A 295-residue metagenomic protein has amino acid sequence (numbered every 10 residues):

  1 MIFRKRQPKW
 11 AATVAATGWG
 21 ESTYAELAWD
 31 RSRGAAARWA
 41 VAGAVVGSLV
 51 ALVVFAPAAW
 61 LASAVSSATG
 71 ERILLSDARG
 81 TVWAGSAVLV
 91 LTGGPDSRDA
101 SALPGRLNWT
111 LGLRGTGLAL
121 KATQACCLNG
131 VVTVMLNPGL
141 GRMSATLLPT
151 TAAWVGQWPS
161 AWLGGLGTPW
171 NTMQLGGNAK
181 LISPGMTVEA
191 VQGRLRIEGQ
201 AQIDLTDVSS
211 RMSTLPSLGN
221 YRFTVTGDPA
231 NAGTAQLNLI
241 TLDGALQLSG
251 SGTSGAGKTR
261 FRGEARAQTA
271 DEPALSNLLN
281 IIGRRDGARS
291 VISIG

Functional and structural regions predicted by a protein language model:
I2-V41, A62, S66-A68, S213-G295: Extended terminal
S32-P57: Hydrophobic membrane-insertion alpha-helices, especially the h-region of bacterial N-terminal signal peptides
L49-S76: Aromatic-capped interface at the extracytoplasmic side of an N-terminal signal-anchor transmembrane helix
I73-T172: N-terminal beta-strand/beta-hairpin edge segment
W83, G105, T116, G141 (+7 more regions): Residues at beta-strand starts and edge strands
T116-Q124, L140-P149, L195-A201, A235-L239 (+1 more regions): Short, well-ordered strand-loop elements centered on a beta-strand within folded domains, enriched for acidic residues
G139-V188, T226-N238, R266-G295: Extended amphipathic, helix-rich lipid-handling scaffolds
P169, M173-S251: Solvent-exposed beta-strand/coil patches in large extracellular/periplasmic or lumenal scaffold regions
